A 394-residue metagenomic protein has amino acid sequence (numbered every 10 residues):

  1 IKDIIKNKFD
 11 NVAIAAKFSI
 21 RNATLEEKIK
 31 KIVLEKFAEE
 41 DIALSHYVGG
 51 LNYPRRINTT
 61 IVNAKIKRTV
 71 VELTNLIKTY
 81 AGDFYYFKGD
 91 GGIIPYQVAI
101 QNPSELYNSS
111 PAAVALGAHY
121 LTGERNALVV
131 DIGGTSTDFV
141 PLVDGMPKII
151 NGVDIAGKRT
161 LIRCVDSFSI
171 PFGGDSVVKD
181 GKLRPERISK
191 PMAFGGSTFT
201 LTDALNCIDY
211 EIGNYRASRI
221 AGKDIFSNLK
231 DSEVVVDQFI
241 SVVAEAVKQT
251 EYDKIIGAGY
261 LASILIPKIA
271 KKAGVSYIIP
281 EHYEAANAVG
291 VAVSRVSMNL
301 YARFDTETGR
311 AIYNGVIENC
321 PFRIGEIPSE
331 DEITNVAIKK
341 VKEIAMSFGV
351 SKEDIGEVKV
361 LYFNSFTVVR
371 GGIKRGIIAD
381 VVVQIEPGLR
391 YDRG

Functional and structural regions predicted by a protein language model:
I1-G394: N-terminally biased helix-coil "hinge/interface" segments that flank
